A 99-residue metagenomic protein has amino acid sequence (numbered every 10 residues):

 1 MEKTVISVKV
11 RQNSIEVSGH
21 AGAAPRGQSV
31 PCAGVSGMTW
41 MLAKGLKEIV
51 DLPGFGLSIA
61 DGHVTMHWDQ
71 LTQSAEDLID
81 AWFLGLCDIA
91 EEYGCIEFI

Functional and structural regions predicted by a protein language model:
M1-V30, G37-I99: N-terminal intrinsically disordered, cationic/polar leader segments that include organellar targeting peptides
